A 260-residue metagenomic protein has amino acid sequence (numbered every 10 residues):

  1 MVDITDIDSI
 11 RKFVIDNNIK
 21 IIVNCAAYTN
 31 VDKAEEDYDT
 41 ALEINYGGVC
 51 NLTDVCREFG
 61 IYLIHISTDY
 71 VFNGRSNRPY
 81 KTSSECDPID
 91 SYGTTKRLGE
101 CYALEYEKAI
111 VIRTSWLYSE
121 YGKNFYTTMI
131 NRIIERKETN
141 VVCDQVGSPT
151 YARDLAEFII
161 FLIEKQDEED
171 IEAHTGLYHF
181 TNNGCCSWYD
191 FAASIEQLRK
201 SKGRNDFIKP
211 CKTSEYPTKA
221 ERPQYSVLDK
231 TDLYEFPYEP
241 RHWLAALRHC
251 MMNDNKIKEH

Functional and structural regions predicted by a protein language model:
I4-I44: NAD(P)H-binding glycine-rich loop region in Rossmannoid oxidoreductase-like domains and their noncatalytic homologs
I22-A26, L63-T68, N73, I112-T114: SDR active-site strand-loop-helix element
E36-I64: NAD(P)-cofactor binding segment of oxidoreductase domains
E43, G48-N51, V71-I112, W116-S119: Catalytic helix-loop patch of NAD(P)-dependent Rossmann-fold dehydrogenases
C101-S148, A152-F161: NAD(P)-dependent short-chain dehydrogenase/reductase
K165-K219, K258-H260: Mid/C-terminal beta-alpha module of Rossmann-like enzyme folds, strongest in SDR-family dehydrogenases/epimerases
E221-H260: C-terminal amphipathic/interface module of NAD(P)-dependent oxidoreductases and related NAD-binding regulators
